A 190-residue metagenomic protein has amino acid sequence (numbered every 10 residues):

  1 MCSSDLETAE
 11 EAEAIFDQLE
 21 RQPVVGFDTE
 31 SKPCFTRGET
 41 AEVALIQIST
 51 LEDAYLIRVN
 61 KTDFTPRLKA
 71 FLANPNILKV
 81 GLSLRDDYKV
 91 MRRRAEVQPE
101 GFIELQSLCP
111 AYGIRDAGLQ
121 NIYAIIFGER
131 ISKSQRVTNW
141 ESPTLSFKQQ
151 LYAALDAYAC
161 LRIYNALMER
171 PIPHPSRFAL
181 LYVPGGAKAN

Functional and structural regions predicted by a protein language model:
M1-V25, R94, L105, Y158 (+2 more regions): N-terminal accessory regions of nucleic-acid-interacting proteins
A14-I15, D63-P75: Short, basic/hydrophobic alpha-helical segments
V24-R37: Short acidic, Gly/Ser-rich segments with clustered Asp/Glu that frequently serve as metal-coordination loops in enzyme
G26, L78-L84: Acidic beta-strand-to-loop metal/phosphate-binding motif
F35-E52, P175: A short alpha/beta connector and helix-capping loop motif
D53, N74-K79: Short active-site oxyanion
I103-I125, Q149: Short alpha-helix plus adjacent loop in nuclease-associated cores
A124-G185: Acidic, Mg2+-coordinating catalytic module of metal-dependent nucleases/exonucleases that use a two-metal-ion mechanism
